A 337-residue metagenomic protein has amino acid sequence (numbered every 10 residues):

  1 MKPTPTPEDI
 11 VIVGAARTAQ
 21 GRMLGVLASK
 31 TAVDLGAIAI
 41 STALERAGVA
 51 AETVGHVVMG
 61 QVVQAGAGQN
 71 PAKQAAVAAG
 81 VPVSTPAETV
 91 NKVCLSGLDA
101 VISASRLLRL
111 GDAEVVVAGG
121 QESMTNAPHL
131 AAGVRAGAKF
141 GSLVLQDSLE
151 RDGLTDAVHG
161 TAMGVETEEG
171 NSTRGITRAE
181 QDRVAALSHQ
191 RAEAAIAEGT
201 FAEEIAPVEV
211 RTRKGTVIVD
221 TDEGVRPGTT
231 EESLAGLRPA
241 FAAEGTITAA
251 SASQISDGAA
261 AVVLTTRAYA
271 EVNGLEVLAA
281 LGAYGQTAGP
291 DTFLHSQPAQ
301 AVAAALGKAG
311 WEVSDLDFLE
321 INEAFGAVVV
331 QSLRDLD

Functional and structural regions predicted by a protein language model:
K2, A16-T18, A28-I38, E180-V272: N-terminal extracellular/periplasmic Venus flytrap/periplasmic-binding protein-like
K2-V62, G66-A67, P71-A79, P86 (+5 more regions): Conserved active-site "lid/cap" helical segment
A16-A19, G60-A65, K92-S96, G120-A127 (+2 more regions): Acidic, glycine-rich active-site loops and adjacent beta-strand->loop/helix elements that engage anionic groups
K30, Q61-V116, A157-V165, G228-Q254 (+1 more regions): Conserved catalytic cysteine-centered active-site region of acyl-thioester-dependent Claisen-condensing enzymes
E52-G60, A87-N91, V116-Q121, D182-L187 (+3 more regions): Beta-strand segments within the central parallel beta-sheet cores of soluble alpha/beta enzyme folds
K92-E122, V165, N171-T200, A261-A268 (+1 more regions): Active-site-proximal alpha-helical scaffold in enzymes
V115-G170: Flexible glycine-/small-residue-enriched beta->alpha junction loops that bind anionic phosphate/pyrophosphate groups
G164-E168, S172, A179-Q190, T229-S253 (+2 more regions): Hydrophobic pocket-lining "lid/loop/helix" segments that shape and contact the acyl-thioester
